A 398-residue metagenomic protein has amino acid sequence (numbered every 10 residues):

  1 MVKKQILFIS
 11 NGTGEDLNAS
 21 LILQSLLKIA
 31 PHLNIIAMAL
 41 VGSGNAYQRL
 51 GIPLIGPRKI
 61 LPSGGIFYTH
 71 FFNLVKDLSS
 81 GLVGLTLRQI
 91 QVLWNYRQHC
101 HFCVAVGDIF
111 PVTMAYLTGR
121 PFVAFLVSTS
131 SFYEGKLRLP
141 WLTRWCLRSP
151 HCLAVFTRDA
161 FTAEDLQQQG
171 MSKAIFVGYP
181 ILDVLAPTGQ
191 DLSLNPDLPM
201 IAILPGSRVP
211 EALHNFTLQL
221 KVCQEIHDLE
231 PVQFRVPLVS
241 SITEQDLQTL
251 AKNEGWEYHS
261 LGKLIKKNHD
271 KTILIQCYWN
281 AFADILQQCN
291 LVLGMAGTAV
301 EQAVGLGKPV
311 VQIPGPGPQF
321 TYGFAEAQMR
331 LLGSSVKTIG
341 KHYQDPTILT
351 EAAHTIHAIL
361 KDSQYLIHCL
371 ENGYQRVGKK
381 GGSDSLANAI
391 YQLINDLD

Functional and structural regions predicted by a protein language model:
M1-D398: Nucleotide-activated sugar donor-binding and catalytic core shared by glycosyltransferases and related lipid-linked
